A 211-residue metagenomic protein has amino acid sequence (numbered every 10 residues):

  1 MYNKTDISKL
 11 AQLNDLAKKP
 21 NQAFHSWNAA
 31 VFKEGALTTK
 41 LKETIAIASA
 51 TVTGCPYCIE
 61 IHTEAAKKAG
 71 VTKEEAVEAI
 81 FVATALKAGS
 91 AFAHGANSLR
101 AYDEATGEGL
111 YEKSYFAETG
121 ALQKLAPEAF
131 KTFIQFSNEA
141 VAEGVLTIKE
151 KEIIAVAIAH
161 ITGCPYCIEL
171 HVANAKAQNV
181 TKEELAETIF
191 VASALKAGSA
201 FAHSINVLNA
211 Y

Functional and structural regions predicted by a protein language model:
M1-Y211: Hydrophobic alpha-helical segments
